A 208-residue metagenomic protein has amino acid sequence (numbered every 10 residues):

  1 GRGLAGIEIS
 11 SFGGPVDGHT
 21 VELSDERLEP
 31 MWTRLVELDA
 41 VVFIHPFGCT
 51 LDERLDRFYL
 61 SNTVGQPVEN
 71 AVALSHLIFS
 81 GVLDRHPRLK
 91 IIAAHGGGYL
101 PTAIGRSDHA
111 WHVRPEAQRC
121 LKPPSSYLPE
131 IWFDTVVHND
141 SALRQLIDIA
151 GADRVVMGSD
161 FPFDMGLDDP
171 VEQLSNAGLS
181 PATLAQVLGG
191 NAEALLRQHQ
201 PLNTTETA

Functional and structural regions predicted by a protein language model:
G1-A73: Active-site gating/metal-coordination segments in enzymes
G1-I7, L38-A40, P87-K90, P124-I131 (+1 more regions): Short, well-ordered coil/turn segments that N-cap beta-strands
A5, L89, Y99, F133 (+2 more regions): Mid-to-C-terminal alpha-helical segments outside catalytic/metal-binding sites
F12-G14, F47-C49, G96, V136-H138 (+1 more regions): Active-site beta-loop-alpha junctions enriched in small/polar residues
T20-S24, D56, I104-D108, A142-I147: Distinct, well-ordered alpha-helical segments
F43, A93, G158: Generic enzyme active-site microenvironment
V72, P115-R144: Aromatic-anchored helix/helix-loop segment that forms the rim or "lid" of small-molecule/cofactor binding pockets
G81-L128: Aromatic-lined glycan-binding groove of carbohydrate-active enzymes
